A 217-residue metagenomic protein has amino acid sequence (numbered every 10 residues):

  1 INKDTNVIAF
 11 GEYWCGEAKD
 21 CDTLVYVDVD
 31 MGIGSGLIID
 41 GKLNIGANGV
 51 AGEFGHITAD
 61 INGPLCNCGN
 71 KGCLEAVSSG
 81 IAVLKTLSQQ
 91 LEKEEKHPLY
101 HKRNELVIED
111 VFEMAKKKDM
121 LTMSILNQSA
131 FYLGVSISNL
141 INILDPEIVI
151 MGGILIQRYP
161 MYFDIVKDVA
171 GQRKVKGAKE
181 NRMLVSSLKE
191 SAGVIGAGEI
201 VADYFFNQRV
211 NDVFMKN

Functional and structural regions predicted by a protein language model:
I1-K3, L37: General beta-strand structural signal in soluble alpha/beta enzymes
N2, I45, V185-S187: Conserved residues in the N-terminal Rossmann fold of short-chain dehydrogenase/reductase
K3-L24: Conserved phosphate-binding catalytic cores of ATP/NTP-utilizing and phosphoryl-transfer enzymes
N6, G55, A82: Active-site phosphate/pyrophosphate-handling residues
N6-F10, G34, N44, I156-Y159 (+1 more regions): Short, active-site-adjacent cap segments at secondary-structure transitions
W14-C15, I61-L65, N70-N217: ATP-binding/phosphotransfer module of carbohydrate and carboxylate kinases, centering on a glycine-rich
E17-S78: Glycine-rich phosphate-binding loop of actin/hexokinase-like ATP-binding domains
